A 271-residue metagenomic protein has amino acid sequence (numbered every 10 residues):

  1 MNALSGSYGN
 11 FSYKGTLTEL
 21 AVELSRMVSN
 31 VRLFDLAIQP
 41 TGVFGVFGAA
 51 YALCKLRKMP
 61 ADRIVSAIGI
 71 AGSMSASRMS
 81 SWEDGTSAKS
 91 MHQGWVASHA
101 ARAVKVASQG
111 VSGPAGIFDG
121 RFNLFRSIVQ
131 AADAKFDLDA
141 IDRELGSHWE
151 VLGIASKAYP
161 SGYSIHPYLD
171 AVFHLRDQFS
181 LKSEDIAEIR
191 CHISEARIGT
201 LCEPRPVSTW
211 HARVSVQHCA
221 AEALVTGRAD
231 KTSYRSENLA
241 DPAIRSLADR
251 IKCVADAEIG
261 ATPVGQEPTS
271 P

Functional and structural regions predicted by a protein language model:
M1-A155, S194-R197: N-terminal core-entry segment
A88-S98, K105-P271: Terminal-appendage/accessory-domain detector
